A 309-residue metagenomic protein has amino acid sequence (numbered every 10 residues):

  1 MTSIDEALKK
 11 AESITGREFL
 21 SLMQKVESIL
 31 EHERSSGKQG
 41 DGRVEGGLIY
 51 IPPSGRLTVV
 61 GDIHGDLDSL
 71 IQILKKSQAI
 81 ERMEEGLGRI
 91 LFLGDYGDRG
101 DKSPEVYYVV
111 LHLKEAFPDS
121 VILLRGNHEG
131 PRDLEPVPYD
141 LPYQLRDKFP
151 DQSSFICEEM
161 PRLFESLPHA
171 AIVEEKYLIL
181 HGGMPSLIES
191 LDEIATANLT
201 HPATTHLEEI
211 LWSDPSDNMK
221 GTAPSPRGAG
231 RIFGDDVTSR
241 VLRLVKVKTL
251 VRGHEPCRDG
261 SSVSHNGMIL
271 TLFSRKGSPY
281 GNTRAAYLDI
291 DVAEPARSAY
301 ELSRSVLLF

Functional and structural regions predicted by a protein language model:
M1-F309: Feature recognizes metal-dependent phosphohydrolase scaffolds
